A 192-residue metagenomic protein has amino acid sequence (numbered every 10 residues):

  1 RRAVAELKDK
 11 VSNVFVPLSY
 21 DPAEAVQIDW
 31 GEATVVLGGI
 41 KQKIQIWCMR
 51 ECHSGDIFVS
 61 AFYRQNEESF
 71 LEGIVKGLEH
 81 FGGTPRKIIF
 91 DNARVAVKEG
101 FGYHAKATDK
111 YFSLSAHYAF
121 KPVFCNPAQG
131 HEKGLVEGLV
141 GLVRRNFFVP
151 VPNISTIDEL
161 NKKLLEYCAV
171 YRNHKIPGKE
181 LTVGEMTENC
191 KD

Functional and structural regions predicted by a protein language model:
R2-I57, Q65-E72: Mobile-element integrase/transposase regions, centering on the N-terminal DNA-binding/Zn-coordinating module
K10, C52, G77-R86, H117-K121 (+1 more regions): Secondary-structure transition/capping motifs at alpha-helix termini and the adjoining loop/turn into the next element
V59-K87: Active-site beta-loop-alpha junctions of metal-dependent nucleic acid enzymes, especially the RNase H-like/DDE
T84-Y103: Acidic/histidine-rich, metal-coordinating catalytic segments
F90, G102, P122-R144, L160: RNase H-like two-metal-ion nuclease catalytic core shared by retroviral integrases and related mobile-element nucleases
H104-P122: Two-metal-ion acidic nuclease core segments, chiefly of the RNase H-like superfamily
V140-D192: Active-site-proximal acidic segments at structured loop/helix or strand boundaries that coordinate catalytic metals
